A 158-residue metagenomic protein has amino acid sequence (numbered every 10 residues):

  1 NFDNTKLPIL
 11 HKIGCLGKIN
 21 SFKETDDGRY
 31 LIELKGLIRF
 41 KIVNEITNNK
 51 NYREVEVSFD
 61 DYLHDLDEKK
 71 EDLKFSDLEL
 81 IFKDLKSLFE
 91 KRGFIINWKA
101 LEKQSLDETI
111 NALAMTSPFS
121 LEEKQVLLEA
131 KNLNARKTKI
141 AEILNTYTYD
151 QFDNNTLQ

Functional and structural regions predicted by a protein language model:
N1-Q158: N-terminal low-complexity, acidic/polar interaction/targeting segments
